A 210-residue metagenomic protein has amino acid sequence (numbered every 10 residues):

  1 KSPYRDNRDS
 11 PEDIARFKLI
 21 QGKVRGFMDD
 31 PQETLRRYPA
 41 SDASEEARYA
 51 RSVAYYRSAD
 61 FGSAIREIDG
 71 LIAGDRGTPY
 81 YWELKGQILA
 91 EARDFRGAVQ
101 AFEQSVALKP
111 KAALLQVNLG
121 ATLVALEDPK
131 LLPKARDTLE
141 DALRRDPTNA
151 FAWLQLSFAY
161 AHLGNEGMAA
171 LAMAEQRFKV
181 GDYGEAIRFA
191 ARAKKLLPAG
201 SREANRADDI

Functional and structural regions predicted by a protein language model:
K1-A107, K111, M168, D182 (+3 more regions): Extracytoplasmic and endomembrane cell-envelope/extracellular-matrix remodeling and assembly machinery
S58, A92, L126-P129, L163-G164 (+1 more regions): Structural motif corresponding to the intra-repeat A-B loop/turn of tetratricopeptide repeats
S63, G97, L114, L131-K134 (+5 more regions): Alpha-helical positions within canonical tetratricopeptide repeat
E67, A101, T138, A170-M173 (+2 more regions): Alpha-helical solenoid repeat scaffolds, predominantly canonical TPR units
G70-L71, Q104-S105, D141-A142, Q176 (+1 more regions): Canonical positions in the second alpha-helix
H162, K179-I210: Terminal, low-structured helical/coil segments at or just beyond the last alpha-helical repeat
